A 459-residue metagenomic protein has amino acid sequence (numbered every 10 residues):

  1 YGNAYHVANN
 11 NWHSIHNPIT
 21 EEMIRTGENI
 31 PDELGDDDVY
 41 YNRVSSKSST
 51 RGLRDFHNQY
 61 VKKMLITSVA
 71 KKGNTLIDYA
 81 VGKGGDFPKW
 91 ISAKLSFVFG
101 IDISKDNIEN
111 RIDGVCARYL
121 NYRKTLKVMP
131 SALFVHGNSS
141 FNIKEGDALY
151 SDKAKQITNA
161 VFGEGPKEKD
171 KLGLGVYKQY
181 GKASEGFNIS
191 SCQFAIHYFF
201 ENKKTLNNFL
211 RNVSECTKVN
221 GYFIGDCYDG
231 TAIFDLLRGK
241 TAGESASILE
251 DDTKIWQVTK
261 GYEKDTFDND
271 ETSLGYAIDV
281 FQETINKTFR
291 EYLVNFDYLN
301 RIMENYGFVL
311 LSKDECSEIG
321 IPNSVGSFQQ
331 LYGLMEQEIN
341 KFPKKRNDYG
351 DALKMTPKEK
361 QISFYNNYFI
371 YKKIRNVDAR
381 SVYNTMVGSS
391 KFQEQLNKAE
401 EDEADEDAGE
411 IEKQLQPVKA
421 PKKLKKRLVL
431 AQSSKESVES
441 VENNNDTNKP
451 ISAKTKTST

Functional and structural regions predicted by a protein language model:
Y1-V44: Intrinsically disordered, low-complexity regulatory tails
D36-K71: Class I SAM-dependent methyltransferase Rossmann-like catalytic core, especially the SAM/SAH-binding loop
G73-G82, F99: Conserved class I S-adenosyl-L-methionine
C116-V176: S-adenosyl-L-methionine
Q156-G165, G175-K204: A short SAM/SAH-binding and catalytic strip from SAM-dependent methyltransferases
T205-V219: A short glycine-rich, Lys/Arg-flanked "PGG" loop and its adjoining helix->strand segment in the class I
V219-Y228: Conserved beta-strand signature within the Rossmann-like core of class I S-adenosyl-L-methionine
K240-S245, L249, T253-A431: C-terminal lobe and adjacent flexible extensions of AdoMet/dcAdoMet transferase-like proteins
